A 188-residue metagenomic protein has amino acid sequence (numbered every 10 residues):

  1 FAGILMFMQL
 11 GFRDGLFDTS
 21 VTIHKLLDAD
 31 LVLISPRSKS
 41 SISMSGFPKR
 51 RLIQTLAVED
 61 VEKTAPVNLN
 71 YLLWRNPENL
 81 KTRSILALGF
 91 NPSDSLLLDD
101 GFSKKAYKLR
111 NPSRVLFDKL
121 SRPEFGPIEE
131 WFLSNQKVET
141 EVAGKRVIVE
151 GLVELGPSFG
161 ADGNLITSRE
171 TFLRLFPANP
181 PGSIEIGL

Functional and structural regions predicted by a protein language model:
G3-L31: Alpha-helical transmembrane segments
L26-D28, R50, T82-I85, R110-P112 (+4 more regions): Extracytoplasmic
L33-I53: Short extracytoplasmic
S40-S41, Y71-W74, S93-S95, R122-F125 (+1 more regions): Short beta-strands and strand-coil junctions in structured, solvent-facing domains, enriched
K49-Q54, V58, E62, P66-L116 (+2 more regions): The feature marks short, hydrophobic/small-residue-biased sequence motifs that occur predominantly
S121, E141-L188: Mechanotransmission and gating elements of multispan inner-membrane complexes involved in transport and envelope
P127-I148: Short conserved beta-strand and strand-loop elements enriched in small hydrophobics with frequent Asp/Gly
